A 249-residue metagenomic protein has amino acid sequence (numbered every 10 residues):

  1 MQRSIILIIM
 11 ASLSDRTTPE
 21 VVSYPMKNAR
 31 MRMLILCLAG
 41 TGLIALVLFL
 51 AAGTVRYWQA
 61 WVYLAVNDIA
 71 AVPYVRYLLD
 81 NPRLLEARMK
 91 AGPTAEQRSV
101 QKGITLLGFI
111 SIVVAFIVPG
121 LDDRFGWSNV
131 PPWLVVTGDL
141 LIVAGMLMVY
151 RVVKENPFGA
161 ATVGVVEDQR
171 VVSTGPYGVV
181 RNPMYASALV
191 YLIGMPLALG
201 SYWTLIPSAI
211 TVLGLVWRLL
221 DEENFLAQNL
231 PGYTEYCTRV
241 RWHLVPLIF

Functional and structural regions predicted by a protein language model:
Q2-T174, A186-F249: Membrane-anchoring alpha-helices and their flanking helix-loop junctions
G178-A186: Histidine-centered phosphotransfer motif of kinases
